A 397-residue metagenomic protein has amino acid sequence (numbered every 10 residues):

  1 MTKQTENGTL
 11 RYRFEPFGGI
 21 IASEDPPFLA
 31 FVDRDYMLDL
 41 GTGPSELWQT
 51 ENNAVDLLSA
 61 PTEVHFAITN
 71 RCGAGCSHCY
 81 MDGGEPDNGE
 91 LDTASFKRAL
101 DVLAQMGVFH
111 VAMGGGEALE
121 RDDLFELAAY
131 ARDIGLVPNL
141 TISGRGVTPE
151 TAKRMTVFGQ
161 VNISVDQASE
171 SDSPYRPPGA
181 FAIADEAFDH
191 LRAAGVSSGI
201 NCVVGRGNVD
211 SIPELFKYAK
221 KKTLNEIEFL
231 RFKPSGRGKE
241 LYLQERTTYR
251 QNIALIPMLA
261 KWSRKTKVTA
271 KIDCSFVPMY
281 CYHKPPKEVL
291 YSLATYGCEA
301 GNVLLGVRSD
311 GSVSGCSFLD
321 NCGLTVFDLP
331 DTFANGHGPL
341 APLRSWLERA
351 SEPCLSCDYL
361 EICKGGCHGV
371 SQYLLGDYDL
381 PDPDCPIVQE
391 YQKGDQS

Functional and structural regions predicted by a protein language model:
M1-D56, R308-S312, C316, N321-L324 (+1 more regions): Radical SAM enzyme core and accessory elements
L10-P16, S23, D33-R154: Conserved alpha-helical substructure of the radical SAM core
T93-G115, E120-T248: Radical SAM/AdoMet-radical enzyme domain recognition
L243-K265, A294-G297, D377-K393: A structural motif corresponding to the C-terminal lobe/cap of the Radical SAM core domain
R250-K287, S312-G365, L374: C-terminal accessory region of radical SAM enzymes
P286-Y296: Short, basic/aromatic recognition patches
C298-N302: Short, small/polar residue-rich loop motifs at catalytic or cofactor-binding pockets
L304-G306: His/acidic/aromatic-lined binding-pocket segments of jelly-roll/cupin-type domains and related regulatory beta-sandwich
